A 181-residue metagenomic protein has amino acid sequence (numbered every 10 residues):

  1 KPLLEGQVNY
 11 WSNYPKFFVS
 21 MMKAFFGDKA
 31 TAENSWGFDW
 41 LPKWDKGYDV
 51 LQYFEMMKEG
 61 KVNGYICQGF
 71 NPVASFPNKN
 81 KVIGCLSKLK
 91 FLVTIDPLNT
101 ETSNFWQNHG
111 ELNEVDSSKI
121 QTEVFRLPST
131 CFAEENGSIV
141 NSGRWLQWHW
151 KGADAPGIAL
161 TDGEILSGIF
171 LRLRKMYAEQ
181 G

Functional and structural regions predicted by a protein language model:
K1-G181: Non-catalytic alpha/beta scaffold blocks inside enzyme catalytic domains
